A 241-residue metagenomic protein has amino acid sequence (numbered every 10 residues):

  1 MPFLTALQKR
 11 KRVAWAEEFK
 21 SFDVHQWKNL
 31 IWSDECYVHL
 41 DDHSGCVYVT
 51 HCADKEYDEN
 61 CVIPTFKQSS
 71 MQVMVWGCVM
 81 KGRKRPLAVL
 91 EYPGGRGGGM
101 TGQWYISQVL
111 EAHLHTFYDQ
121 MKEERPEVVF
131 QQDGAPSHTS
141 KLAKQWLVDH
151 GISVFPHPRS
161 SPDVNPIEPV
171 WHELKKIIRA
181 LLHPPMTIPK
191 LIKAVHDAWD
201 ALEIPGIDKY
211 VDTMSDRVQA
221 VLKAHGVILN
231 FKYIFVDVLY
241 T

Functional and structural regions predicted by a protein language model:
M1, G94-G97, K176-L181: Short interface patches used for recognition in eukaryotic signaling and trafficking proteins
P2-A6, Q132-G134, S140-K141, P156-I178: RNase H-like two-metal-ion nuclease catalytic core shared by retroviral integrases and related mobile-element nucleases
Q8-H115, H225: Extended, low-complexity cationic-aromatic segments
A16, S33-D34, G77, F130-D133 (+5 more regions): Structural signal for hydrophobic/aromatic residues that build the beta-strand cores of folded beta-sheet domains
Q26-Y37, I167-T241: C-terminal anion-handling pockets and recognition modules
E35-Y37, D42, V79, R83 (+4 more regions): Residues that form ligand- and interface-recognition hot spots within folded domains
T65-S69, G99-M100, W104, K122 (+3 more regions): Conserved, non-catalytic sequence blocks in retroelement Pol enzymes and Pol-derived host proteins
S107-H157: RNase H-like DDE/DDD metal-dependent nuclease/strand-transfer catalytic core used by mobile genetic elements
